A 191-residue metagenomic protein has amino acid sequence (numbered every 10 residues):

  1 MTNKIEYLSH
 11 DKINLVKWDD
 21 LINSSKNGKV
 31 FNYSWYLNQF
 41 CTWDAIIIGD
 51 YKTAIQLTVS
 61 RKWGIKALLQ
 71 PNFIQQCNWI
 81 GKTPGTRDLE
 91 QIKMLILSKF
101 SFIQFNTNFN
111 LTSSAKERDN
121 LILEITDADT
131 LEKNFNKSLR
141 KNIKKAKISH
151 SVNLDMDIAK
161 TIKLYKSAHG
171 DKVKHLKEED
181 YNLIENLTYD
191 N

Functional and structural regions predicted by a protein language model:
M1, Y33-S34, F73-N78: Short, charged, low-hydrophobicity "junction" segments
T2-D50, I55-G64, T107-N191: A conserved beta-strand-loop-helix scaffold within acyl/acetyltransferase catalytic domains
V59-K116: Acyl-donor binding region in acyl/amide transferases
